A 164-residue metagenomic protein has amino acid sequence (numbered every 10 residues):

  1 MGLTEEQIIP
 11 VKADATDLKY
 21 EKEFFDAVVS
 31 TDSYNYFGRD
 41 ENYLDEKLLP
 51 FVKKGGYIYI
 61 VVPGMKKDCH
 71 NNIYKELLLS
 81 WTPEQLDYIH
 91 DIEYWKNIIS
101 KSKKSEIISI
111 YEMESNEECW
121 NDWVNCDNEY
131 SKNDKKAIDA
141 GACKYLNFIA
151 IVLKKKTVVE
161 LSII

Functional and structural regions predicted by a protein language model:
L3-D17: Conserved SAM-binding strand-loop segment of SAM-dependent methyltransferases
I9-V11, I108-Y111: General small-molecule cofactor/ligand-binding pocket signal
T16-V28: A short acidic, Gly/Pro-enriched loop at the edge of an enzyme's catalytic core that lines a small-molecule cofactor
D26-E41: A short SAM/SAH-binding and catalytic strip from SAM-dependent methyltransferases
E41-Y57: A short glycine-rich, Lys/Arg-flanked "PGG" loop and its adjoining helix->strand segment in the class I
P63-L86: Short, glycine-/aromatic-enriched active-site segment of Class I SAM-dependent methyltransferases
L86-K103, S109: Short alpha-helix
S109-I164: Conserved Class I S-adenosyl-L-methionine
